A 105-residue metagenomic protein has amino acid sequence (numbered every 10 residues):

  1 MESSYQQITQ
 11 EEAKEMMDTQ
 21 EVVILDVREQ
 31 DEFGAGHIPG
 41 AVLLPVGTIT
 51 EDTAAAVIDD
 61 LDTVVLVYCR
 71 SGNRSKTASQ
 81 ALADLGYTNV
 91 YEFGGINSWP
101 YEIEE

Functional and structural regions predicted by a protein language model:
M1-V22, Q30-V64, R70-E105: Rhodanese-like catalytic fold shared by cysteine-dependent sulfurtransferases and DSP/PTP-type phosphatases
